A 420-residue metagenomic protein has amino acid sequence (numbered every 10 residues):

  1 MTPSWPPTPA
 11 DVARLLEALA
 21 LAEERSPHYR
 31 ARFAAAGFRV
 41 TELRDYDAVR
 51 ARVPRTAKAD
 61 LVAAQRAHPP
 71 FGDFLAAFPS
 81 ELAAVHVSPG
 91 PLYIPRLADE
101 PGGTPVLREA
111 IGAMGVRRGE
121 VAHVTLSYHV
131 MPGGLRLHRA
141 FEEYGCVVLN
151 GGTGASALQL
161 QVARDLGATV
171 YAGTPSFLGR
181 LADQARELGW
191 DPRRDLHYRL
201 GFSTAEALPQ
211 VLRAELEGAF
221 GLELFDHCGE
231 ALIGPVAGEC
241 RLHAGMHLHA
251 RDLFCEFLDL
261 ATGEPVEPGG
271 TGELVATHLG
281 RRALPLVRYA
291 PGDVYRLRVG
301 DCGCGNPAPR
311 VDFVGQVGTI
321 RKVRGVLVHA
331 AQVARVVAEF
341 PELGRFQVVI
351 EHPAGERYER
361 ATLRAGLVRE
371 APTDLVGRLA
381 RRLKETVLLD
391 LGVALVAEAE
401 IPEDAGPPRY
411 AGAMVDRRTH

Functional and structural regions predicted by a protein language model:
M1-A113, R117, G355-R364, E370-D404 (+1 more regions): Nucleotide 5′-phosphate-binding alpha/beta core
A13, L166, L196, L222 (+2 more regions): Structured loop/turn residues at beta-strand edges in well-structured enzyme cores
A48-A219, F225, I233, A237 (+2 more regions): Active-site phosphate/ATP/adenylate-binding loop shared across adenylate-forming ligases
V148, L224, C255, F346-V348 (+1 more regions): Generic structural signal for residues in well-ordered beta-strands
G151, H227-G229, L258, E351 (+1 more regions): Conserved beta-strand termini and adjacent loop/short-helix elements that scaffold enzyme active sites in alpha/beta
Y171, V275, G280-L389: AMP-binding/adenylate-forming catalytic core of the ANL superfamily
R199, L208, L212-D301: Conserved AMP-binding/adenylate-forming
